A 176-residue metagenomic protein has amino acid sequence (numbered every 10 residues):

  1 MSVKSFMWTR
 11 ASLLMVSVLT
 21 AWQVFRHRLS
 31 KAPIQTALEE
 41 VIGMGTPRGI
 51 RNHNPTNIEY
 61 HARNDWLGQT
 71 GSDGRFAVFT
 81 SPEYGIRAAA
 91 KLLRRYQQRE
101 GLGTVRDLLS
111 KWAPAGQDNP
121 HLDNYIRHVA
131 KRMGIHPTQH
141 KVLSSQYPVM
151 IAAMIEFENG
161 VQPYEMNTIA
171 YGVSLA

Functional and structural regions predicted by a protein language model:
M1-M7, A89, Q97: Amphipathic secondary-structure elements and adjacent low-complexity, charged linkers in non-transmembrane regions
V3-L29: Single-pass alpha-helical membrane anchors
W22-A176: Cell-wall polysaccharide-cleaving catalytic domain and substrate-binding groove, primarily in peptidoglycan/chitin
